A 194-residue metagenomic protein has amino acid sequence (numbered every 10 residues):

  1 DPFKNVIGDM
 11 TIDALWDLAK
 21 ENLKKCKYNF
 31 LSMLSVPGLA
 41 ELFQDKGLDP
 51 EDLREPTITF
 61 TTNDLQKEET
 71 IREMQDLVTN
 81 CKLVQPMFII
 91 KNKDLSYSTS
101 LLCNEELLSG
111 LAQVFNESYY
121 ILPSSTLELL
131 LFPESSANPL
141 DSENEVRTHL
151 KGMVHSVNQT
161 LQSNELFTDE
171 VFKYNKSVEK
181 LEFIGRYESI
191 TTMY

Functional and structural regions predicted by a protein language model:
D1-N80: Extended, low-hydrophobicity segments enriched in charged/polar residues
I7, I12, I58, I71 (+4 more regions): Weak global preference for isoleucine
K82-V84, I90-Y194: C-terminal structured domains
